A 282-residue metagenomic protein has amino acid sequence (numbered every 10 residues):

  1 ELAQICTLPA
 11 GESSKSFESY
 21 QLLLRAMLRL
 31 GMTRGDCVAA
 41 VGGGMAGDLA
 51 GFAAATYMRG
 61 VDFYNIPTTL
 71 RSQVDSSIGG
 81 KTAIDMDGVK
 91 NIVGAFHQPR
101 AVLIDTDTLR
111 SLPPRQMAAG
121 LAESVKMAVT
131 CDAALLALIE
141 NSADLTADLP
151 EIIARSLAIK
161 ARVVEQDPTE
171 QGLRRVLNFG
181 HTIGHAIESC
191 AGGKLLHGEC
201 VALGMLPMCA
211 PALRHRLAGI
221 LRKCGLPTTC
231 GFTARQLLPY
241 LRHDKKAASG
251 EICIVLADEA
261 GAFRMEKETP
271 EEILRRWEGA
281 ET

Functional and structural regions predicted by a protein language model:
E1-C37: ATP/NTP phosphate-donor binding region
S16, P67, D105, H181 (+2 more regions): Residue-level signal for inorganic ion chemistry
R29-M32, Q98-P114, A122-A134, N141-D144 (+6 more regions): Generic secondary-structure signature for well-ordered alpha-helical cores
M45-F52, Q73-V74, H185-A186: Short glycine/serine/threonine-rich phosphate/pyrophosphate-binding segments that cradle anionic phosphate groups
L49-G60, C190-G193, A210-P211: Alpha-helix C-terminal capping segments
F52-S142, E259: A glycine/threonine-rich phosphate-anchoring loop and its flanking beta-alpha core in nucleotide/phosphate-binding
A122-S124, L213-T282: C-terminal charged capping/lid subdomain of soluble metabolic enzymes
A137-Q236: Active-site segments that bind and position negatively charged phosphate/pyrophosphate groups
